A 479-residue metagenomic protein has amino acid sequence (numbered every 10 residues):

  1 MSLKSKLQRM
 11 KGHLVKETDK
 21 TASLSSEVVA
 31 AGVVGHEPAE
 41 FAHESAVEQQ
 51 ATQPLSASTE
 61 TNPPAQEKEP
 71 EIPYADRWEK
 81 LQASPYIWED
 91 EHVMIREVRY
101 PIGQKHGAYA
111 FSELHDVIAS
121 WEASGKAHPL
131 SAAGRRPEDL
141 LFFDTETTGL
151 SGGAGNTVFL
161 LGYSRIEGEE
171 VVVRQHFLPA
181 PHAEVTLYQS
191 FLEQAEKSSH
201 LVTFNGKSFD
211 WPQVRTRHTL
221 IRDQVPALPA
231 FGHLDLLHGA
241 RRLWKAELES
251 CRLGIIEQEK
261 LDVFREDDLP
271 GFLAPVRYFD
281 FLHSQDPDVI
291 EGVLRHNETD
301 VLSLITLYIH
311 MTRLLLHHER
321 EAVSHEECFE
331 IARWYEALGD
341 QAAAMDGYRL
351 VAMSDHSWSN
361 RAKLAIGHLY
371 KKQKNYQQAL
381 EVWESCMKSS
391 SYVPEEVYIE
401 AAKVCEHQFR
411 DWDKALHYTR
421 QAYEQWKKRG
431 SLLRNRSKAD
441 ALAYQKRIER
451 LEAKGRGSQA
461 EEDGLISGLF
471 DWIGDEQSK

Functional and structural regions predicted by a protein language model:
M1-P137: N-terminal accessory regions of nucleic-acid-interacting proteins
H128-H200: Conserved RNase H-like, two-metal-ion catalytic cores of nucleic-acid enzymes
E170-I255, E259: Conserved DEDDh/DEDDy metal-dependent 3′-5′ exonuclease domain
L248, L253-E321: Acidic, Mg2+-coordinating catalytic module of metal-dependent nucleases/exonucleases that use a two-metal-ion mechanism
I331, A365-I366, E400-A401, A415 (+2 more regions): Structural register within alpha-helical repeat arrays
Y335, K363, Y370, C405-E406 (+1 more regions): Residue at a conserved register position within TPR or TPR-like alpha-solenoid repeats
L338, Q373, Q408-F409, G455: Structural motif corresponding to the intra-repeat A-B loop/turn of tetratricopeptide repeats
